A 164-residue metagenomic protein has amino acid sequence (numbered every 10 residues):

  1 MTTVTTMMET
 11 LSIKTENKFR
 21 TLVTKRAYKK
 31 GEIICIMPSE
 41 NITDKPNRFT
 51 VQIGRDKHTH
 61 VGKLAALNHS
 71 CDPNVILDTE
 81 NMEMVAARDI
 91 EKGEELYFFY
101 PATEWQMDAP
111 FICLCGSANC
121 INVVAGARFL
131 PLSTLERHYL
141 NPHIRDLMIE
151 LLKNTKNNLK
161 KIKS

Functional and structural regions predicted by a protein language model:
M1-S164: Conserved catalytic SET/PR domain of SAM-dependent protein methyltransferases, capturing the structural core that binds
